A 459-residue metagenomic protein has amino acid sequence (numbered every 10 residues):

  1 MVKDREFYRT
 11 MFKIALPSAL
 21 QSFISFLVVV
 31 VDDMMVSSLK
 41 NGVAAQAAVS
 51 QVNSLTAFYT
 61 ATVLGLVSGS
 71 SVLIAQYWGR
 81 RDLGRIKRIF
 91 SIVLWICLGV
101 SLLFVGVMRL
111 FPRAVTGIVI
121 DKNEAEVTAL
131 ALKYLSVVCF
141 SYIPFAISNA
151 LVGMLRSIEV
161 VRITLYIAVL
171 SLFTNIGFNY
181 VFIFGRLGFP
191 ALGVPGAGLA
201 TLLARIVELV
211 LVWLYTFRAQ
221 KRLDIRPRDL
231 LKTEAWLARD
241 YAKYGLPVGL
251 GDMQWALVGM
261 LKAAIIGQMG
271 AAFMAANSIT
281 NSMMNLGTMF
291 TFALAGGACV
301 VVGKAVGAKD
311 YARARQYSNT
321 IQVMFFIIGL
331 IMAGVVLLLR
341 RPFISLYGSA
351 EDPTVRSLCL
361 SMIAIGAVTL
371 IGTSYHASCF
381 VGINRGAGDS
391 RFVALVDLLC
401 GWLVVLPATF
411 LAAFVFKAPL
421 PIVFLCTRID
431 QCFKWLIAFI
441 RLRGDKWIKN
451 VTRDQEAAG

Functional and structural regions predicted by a protein language model:
M1-S18, I74-S141, F189-L246, V302-T369 (+1 more regions): Short alpha-helical transmembrane segments in multi-pass integral membrane proteins
K3-M34, S38-L39, S54-G69, L73 (+6 more regions): N-terminal transmembrane alpha-helices
K13-D32, V137, S148, S171 (+5 more regions): Transmembrane helical elements of multi-pass membrane transporters/channels
S18, S22, D33-M34, V72 (+15 more regions): Transmembrane alpha-helix boundary and packing residues in multipass membrane permease domains and related
L27-A47, T116-A125, V181-L192, M253-L286 (+3 more regions): Helix-terminus/linker motif at the lipid-water interface of multi-pass membrane proteins
V43-S54, A131, L135, A271-L286 (+2 more regions): Small-residue hotspots at the loop-to-helix junctions and early N-terminal turns of transmembrane alpha-helices
Q46-G106, F145-T164, A276-R340, S374-V393: Small-residue-rich hydrophobic transmembrane alpha-helices
V67, V138-R156, T164-L172, A197-V212 (+5 more regions): Short runs within selected transmembrane alpha-helices of multi-pass transporters and secretion channels
